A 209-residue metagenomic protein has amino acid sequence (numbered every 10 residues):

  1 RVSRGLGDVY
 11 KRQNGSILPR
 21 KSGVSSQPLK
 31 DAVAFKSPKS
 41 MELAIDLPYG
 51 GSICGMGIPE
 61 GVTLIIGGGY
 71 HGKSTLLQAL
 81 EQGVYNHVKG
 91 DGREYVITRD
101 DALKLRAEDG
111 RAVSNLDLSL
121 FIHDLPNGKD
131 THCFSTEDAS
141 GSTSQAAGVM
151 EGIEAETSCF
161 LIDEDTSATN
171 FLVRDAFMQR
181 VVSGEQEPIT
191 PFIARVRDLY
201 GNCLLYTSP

Functional and structural regions predicted by a protein language model:
R1-Y10, Y206-P209: Single conserved hydrophobic/aromatic residue that forms the stacking wall/gate of nucleotide- or nucleobase-binding
S25-G51: N-terminal pre-Walker A segment at the start of P-loop NTPase domains
G50-E60: Phosphate-binding P-loop
P59-E81: Glycine-rich phosphate-binding P-loop
Y85-L120: AAA+/P-loop NTPase substrate/partner-engagement loops
G110-D138: Nucleotide-state-sensitive switch-loop elements of NTP-binding domains
T136-D163: Phosphate-binding/switch loop-helix module in NTP-utilizing enzymes
I153-C203: Conserved P-loop NTPase nucleotide-binding/switch module
